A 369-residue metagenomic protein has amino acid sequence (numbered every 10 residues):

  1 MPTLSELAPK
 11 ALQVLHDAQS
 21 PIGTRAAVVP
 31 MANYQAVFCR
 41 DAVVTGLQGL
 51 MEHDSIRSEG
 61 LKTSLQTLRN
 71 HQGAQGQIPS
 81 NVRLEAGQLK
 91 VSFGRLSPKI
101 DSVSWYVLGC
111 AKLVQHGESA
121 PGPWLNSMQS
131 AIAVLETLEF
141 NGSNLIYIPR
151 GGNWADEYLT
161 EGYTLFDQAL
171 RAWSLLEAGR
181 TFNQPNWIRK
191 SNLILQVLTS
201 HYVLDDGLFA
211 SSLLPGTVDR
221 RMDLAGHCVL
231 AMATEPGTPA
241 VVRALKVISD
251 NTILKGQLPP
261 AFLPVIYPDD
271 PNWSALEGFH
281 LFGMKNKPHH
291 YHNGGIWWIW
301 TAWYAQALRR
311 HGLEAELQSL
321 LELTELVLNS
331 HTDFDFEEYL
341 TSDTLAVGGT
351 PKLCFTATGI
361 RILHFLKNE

Functional and structural regions predicted by a protein language model:
S5-P21, Y34, Q75-R83, S143-P149 (+5 more regions): Catalytic cores of carbohydrate-active enzymes
R25-V44, M51-E52, I56-S58, Q88-S104 (+5 more regions): Solvent-exposed loop and edge beta-strand segments that line ligand/cofactor-binding and catalytic clefts
Q35-G142, Q168, V241, W298-A305 (+2 more regions): Aromatic-rich carbohydrate-recognition surfaces in CAZymes
Q48, G109-K112, S174-E177, T181 (+3 more regions): Core register positions within helices of long alpha-helical scaffolds
L61, R243-K246, E314-L323, Y339: Composition- and surface-driven signal marking solvent-exposed, interaction-prone regions in large proteins
S119, N183-N186, H311-L313: Short helix-adjacent coil turns
W297, T301-H331: C-terminal hydrophobic structural anchor segments that stabilize assembly/packing rather than catalytic chemistry
